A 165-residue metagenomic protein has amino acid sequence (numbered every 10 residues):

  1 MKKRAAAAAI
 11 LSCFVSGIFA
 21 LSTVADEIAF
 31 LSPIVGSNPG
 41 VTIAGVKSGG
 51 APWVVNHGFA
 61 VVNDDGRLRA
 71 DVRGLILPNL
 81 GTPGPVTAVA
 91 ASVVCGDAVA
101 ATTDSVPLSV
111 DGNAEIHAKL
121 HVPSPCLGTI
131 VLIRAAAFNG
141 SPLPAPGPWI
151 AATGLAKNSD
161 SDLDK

Functional and structural regions predicted by a protein language model:
M1-I10: Bacterial N-terminal signal peptides that target proteins for export
A9-I18: Bacterial N-terminal signal peptides
I18-A25: Sec/Tat signal peptide C-region and signal peptidase I cleavage site
A25-G66: Transition segment at domain starts
G74-T82: Short amphipathic, basic-aromatic surface patches that mediate peripheral association with negatively charged
T82-V89: Short coil-to-beta strand junction motifs in C2/discoidin
A90-V94: Beta-strand signatures of extracellular beta-sandwich domains
V99-K165: Helix-rich interaction surfaces within compact, conserved domain-sized segments that mediate assembly or partner
